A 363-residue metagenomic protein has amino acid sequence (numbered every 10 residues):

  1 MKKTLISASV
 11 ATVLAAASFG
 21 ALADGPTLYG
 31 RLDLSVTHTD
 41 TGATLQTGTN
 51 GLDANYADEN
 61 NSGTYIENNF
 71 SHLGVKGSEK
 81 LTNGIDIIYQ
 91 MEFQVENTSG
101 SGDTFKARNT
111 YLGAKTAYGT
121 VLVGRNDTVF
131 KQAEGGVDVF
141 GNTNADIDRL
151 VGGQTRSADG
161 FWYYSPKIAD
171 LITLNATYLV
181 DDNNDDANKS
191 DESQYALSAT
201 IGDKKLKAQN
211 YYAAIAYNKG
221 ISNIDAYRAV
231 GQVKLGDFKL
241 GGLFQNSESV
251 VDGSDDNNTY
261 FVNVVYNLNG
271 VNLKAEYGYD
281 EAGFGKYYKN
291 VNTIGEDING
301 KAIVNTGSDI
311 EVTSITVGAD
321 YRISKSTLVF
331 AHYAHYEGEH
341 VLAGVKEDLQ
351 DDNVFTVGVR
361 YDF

Functional and structural regions predicted by a protein language model:
K2-F363: Outer-membrane beta-barrel proteins
